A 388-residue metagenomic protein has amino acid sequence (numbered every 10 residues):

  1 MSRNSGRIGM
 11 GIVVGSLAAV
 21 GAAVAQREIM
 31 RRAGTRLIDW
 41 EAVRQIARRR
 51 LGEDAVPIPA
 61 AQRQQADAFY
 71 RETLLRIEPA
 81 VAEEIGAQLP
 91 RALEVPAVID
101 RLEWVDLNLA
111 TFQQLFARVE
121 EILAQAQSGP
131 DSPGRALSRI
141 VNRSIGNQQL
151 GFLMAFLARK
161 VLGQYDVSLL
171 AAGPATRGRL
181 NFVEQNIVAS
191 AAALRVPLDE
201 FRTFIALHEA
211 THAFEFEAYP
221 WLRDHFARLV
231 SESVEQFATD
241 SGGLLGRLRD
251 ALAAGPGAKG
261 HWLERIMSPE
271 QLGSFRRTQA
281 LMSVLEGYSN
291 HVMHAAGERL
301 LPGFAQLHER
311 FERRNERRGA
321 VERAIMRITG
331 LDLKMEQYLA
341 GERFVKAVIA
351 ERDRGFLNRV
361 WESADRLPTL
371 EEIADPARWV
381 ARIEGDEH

Functional and structural regions predicted by a protein language model:
S5-E28: Hydrophobic alpha-helical topogenic segments used for membrane insertion/localization
I29-E84: N-terminal mature-domain "stem" immediately C-terminal to a signal peptide or N-terminal signal-anchor/transmembrane
R32-I46, Q164-V183, D250-G257: Acidic, low-complexity proline/glycine-rich segments
T73-Q185: Auxiliary, metal-adjacent structural segments of Zn-dependent hydrolase domains
N147, G151-Y165, E215-L301: Post-HExxH zinc-binding segment in Zn-dependent metallohydrolases
I187-I205: Short pre-active-site segment immediately N-terminal to the catalytic Zn-binding motif
F201-P220, V345: Active-site recognition of the HExxH zinc-binding catalytic motif
G273-H388: Pan-zinc metallopeptidase signature
